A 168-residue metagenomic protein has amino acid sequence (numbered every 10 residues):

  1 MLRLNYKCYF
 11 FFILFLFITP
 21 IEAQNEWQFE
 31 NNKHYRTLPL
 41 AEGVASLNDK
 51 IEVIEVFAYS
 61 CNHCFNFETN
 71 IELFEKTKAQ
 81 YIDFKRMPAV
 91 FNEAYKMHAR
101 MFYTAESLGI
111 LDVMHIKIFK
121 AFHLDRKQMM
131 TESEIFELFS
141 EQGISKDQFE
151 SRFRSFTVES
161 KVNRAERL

Functional and structural regions predicted by a protein language model:
L2-F12, F17-E93, N163-E166: Extracytoplasmic thiol/disulfide redox context detector
F91-L168: Cysteine-centric redox/oxidoreductase cores and disulfide-bonded domains
